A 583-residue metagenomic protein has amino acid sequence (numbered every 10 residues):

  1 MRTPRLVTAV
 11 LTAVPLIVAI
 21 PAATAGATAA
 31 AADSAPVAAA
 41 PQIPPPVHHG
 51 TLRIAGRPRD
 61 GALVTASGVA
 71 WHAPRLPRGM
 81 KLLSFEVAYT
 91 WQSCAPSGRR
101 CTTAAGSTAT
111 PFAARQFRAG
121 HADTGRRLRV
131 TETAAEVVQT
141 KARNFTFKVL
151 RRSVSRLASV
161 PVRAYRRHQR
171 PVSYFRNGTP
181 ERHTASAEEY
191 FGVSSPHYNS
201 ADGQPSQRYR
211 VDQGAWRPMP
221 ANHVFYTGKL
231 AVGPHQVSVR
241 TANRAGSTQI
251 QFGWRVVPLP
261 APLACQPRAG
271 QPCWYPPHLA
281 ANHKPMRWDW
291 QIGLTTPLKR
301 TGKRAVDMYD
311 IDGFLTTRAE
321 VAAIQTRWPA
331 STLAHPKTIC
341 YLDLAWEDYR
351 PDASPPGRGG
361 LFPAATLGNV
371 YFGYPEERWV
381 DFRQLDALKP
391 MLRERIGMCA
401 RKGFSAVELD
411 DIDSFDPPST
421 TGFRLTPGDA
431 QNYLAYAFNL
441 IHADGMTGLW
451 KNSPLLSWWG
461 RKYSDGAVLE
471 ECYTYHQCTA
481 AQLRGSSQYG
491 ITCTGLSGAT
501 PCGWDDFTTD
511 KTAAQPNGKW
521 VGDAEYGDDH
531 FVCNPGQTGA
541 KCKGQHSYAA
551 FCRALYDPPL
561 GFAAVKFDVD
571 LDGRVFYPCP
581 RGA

Functional and structural regions predicted by a protein language model:
M1-V14: N-terminal export and membrane-targeting signals
R2, A31-A32: Short Cys/His-based metal-binding microdomains
T8, I17-V18, T24-A30, T184 (+1 more regions): Compositionally biased low-complexity segments, especially N-terminal hydrophobic helices that form the hydrophobic
P15-I17, P21, A27, D33-Q169: Ser/Thr/Pro/Gly-rich low-complexity disordered regions
M80-F85, D202-G203, S331-H335: Short helix-terminating capping/connector loops at secondary-structure junctions
T110-R115, H223-Y226, T421-G428: Short helix/strand-bridging catalytic loops that position acidic/His residues to coordinate divalent metals and engage
P161-L263: Low-complexity, disordered linker/stalk regions enriched in Pro/Thr/Ser/Gly
H235, P258-A583: Glycan-processing catalytic domains of CAZymes
